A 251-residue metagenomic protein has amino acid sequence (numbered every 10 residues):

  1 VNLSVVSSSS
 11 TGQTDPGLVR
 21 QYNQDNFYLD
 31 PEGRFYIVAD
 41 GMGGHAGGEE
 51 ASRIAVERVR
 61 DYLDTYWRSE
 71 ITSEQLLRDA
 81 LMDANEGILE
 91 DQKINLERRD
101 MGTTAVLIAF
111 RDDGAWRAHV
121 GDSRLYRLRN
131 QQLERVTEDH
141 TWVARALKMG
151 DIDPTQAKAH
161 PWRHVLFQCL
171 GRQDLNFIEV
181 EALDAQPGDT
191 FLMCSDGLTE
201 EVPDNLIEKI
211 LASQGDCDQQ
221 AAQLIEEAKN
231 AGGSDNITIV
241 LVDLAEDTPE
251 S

Functional and structural regions predicted by a protein language model:
V1-S251: PP2C/PPM-type serine/threonine phosphatase catalytic domain
